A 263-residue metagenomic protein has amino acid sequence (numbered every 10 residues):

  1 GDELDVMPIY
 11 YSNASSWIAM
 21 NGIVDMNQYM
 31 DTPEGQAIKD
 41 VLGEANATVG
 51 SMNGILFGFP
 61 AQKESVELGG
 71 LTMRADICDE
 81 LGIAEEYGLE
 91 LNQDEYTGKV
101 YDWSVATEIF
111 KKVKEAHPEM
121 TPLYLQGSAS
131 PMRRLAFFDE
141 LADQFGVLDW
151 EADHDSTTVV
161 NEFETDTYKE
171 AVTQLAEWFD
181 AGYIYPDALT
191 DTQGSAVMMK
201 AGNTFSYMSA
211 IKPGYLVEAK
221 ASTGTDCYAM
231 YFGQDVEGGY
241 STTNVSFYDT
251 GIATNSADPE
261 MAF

Functional and structural regions predicted by a protein language model:
G1-F263: Extracytoplasmic/secretory soluble proteins
